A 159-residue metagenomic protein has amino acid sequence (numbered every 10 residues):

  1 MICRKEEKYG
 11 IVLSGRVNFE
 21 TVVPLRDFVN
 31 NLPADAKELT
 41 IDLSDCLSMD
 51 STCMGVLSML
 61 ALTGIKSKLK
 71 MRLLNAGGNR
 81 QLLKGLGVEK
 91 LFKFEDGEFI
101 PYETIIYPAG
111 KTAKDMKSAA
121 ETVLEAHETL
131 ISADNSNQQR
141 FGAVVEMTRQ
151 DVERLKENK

Functional and structural regions predicted by a protein language model:
M1-L47, L62-K159: STAS-like cytosolic regulatory interaction modules
V23-P24, T52-G55: Generic recognition of short, well-ordered alpha-helical segments
G55-A61: Histidine-anchored nucleotide/phosphate-binding helix
